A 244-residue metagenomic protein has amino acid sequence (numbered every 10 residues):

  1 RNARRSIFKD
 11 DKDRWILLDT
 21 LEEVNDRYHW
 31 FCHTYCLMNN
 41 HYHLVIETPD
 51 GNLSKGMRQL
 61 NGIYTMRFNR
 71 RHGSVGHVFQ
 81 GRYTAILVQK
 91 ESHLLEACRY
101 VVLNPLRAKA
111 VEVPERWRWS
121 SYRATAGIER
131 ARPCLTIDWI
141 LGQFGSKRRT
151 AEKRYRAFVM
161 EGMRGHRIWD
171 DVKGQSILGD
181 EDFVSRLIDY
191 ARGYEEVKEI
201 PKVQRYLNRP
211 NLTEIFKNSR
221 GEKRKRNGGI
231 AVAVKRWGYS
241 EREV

Functional and structural regions predicted by a protein language model:
R1-M38, E47-E243: Short Pro-Cys-Gly-centered "Cys-loop" motif that presents a nucleophilic cysteine in a tight turn
H43-L44: Amphipathic alpha-helical hairpins
